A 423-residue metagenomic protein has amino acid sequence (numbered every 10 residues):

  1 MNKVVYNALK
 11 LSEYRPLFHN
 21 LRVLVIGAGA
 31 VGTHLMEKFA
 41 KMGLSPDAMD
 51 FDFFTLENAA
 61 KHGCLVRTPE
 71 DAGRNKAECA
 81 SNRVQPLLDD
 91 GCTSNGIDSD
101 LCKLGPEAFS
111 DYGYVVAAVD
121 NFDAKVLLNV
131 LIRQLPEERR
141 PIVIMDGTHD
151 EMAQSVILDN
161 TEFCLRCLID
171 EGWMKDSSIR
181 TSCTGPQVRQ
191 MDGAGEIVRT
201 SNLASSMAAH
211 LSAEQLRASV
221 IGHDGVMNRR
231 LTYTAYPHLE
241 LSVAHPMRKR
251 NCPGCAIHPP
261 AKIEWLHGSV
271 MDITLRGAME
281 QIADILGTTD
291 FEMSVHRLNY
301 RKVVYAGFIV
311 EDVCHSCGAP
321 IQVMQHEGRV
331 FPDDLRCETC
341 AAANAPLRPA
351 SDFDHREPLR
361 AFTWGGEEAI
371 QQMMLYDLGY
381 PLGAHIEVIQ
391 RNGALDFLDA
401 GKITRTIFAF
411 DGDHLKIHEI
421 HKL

Functional and structural regions predicted by a protein language model:
M1-F18: Extreme N-terminal leader/targeting segments of oxidoreductases
R15-V23, V31, L35, L104-L423: Glycine-rich phosphate/adenylate-binding loop
G27-G29, F51: Glycine-rich Rossmann-fold phosphate-binding loop(s) that bind the pyrophosphate of adenine dinucleotide cofactors
L35-M36, A80: Hydrophobic residues within alpha-helices that form the first helical element adjacent to the glycine-rich loop
M36, A40, C64: Gly/Ala-rich phosphate-binding loop of Rossmann-like dinucleotide-binding domains, activating on the conserved
K41-S45: Conserved S-adenosyl-L-methionine
M49-D89: Glycine-rich phosphate-binding loop and adjoining beta1-alpha1-beta2 segment of Rossmann-like nucleotide-binding folds
A72-V126: A structured beta-alpha segment of the ubiquitous adenosine-cofactor-binding alpha/beta core
